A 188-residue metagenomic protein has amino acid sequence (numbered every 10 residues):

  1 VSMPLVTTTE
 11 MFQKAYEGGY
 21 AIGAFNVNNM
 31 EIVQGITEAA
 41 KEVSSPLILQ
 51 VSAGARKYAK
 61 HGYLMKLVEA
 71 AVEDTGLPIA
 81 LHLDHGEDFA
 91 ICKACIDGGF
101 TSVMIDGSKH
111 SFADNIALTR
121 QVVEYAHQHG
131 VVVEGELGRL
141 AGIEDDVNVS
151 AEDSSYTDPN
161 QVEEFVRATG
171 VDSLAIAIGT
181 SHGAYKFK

Functional and structural regions predicted by a protein language model:
V1-S2: Short, Lys/Arg-enriched N-terminal segments with co-localized hydrophobic residues within the first ~10-30 amino acids
V6-K14, N29-A55, H61-P78, G86-K188: Alpha/beta enzyme core
G19-A21: Terminal or standalone catalytic/regulatory effector modules within metabolic enzymes and repeat proteins
